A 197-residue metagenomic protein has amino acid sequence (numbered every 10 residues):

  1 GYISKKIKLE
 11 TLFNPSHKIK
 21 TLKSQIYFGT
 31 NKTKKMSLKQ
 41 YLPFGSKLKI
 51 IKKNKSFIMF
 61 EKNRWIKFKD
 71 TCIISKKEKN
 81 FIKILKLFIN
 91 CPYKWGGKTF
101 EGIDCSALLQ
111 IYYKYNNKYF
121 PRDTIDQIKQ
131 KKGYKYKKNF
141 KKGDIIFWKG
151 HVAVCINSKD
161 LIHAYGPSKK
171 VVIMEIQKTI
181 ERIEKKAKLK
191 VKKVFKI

Functional and structural regions predicted by a protein language model:
G1-Q25, N31-M36, Q40, F44-C91: Boundary regions of SH3-family modules and the immediately adjacent low-complexity/disordered segments in eukaryotic
F13-T30, Y112-I128: Short, basic/aromatic beta-hairpin or loop at an interaction surface
H17-I19, L48, A153, L189-K192: Small-residue-enriched segments and motifs
N63, E175-R182: Short solvent-exposed strand/turn elements
L85, G97-N116, P121: Active-site nucleophilic cysteine motif
K118-Q177: ...with weaker cross-activation on analogous glycine-rich loops/strands in unrelated enzymes
I183-I197: Low-complexity, Gly/Ser/Thr/Pro-rich intrinsically disordered linker/tail segments
